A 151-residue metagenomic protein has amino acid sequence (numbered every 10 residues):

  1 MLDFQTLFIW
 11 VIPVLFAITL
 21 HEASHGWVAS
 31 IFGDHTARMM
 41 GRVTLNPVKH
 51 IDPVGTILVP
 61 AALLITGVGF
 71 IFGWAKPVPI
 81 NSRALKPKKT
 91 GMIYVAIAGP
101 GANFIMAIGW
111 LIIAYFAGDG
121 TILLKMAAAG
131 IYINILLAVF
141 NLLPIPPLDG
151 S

Functional and structural regions predicted by a protein language model:
M1-S151: Hydrophobic transmembrane alpha-helices and their immediate loop junctions in multi-pass integral membrane proteins
